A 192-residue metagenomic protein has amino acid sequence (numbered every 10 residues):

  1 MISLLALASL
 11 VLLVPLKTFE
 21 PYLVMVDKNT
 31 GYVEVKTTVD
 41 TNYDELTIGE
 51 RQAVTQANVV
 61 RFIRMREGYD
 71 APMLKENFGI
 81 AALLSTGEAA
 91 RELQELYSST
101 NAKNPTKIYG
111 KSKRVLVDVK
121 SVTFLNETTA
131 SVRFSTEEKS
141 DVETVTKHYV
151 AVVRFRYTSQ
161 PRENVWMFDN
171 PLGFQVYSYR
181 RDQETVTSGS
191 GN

Functional and structural regions predicted by a protein language model:
M1-L5, S9-T38, Y43-A53, E67 (+1 more regions): Structured, amphipathic secondary-structure segments that form assembly/contact surfaces in multi-subunit
N58-Y69: Solvent-exposed, amphipathic alpha-helical segments
